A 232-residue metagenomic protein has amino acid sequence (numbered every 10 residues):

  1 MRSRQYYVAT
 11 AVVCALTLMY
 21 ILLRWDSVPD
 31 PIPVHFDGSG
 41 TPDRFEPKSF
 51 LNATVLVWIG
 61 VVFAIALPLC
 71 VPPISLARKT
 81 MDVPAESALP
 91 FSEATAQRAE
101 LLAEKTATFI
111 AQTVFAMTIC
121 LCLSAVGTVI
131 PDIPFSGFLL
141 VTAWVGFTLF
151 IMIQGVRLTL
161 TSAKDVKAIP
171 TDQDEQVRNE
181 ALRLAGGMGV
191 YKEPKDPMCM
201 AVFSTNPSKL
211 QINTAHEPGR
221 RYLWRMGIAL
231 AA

Functional and structural regions predicted by a protein language model:
M1-P29: Short, basic/aromatic recognition patches
Q5-A11, E104-I119, G219-A229: Select subsegments of transmembrane alpha-helices in polytopic membrane proteins, especially boundary-proximal
T10-V13, E46-C70, S136-M152: Alpha-helical transmembrane segments
M19, Q112-P131, C199-P218, A231: Alpha-helical transmembrane segments and their membrane-interface junctions in multi-pass membrane proteins
I21-A53, C199-S204, K209-I212: Active-site and channel-lining beta-strand-loop segments that bind or position nucleotide-derived/phosphorylated
I65-P90, I153-A168: Membrane-water interface of transmembrane alpha-helices
E93-K105, A125-P170, G227-A232: Alpha-helical transmembrane segments and their immediate juxtamembrane interface regions
L158-E217: Membrane-proximal soluble regions of multi-pass membrane proteins
